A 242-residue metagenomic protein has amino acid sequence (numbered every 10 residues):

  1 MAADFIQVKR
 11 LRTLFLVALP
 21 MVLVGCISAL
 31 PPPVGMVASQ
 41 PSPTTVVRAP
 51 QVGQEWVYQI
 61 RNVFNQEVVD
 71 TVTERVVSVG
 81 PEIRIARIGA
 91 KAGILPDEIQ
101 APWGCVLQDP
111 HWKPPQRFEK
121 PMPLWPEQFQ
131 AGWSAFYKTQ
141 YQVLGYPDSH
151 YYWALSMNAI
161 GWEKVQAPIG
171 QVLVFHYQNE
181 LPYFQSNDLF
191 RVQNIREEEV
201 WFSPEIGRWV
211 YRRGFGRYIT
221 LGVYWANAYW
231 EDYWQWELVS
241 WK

Functional and structural regions predicted by a protein language model:
A2-F15: Bacterial N-terminal signal peptides that target proteins for export
D4-I6, I99, H111, F129 (+1 more regions): Intrinsic disorder/low-complexity detector
L14-L16, G216-R217: General helical structural elements
L16, T45-R48, P115, M122-P123 (+1 more regions): Alpha-helical interaction segments
L23-G25: C-terminal motif of bacterial Sec signal peptides marking the signal peptidase cleavage site
I27-D109, L144-K242: Acidic, serine/threonine-rich low-complexity disordered tracts
P114-A159: Extracellular-facing segments of soluble proteins and assemblies that are Gly/Ser/Thr-biased and enriched in aromatics
